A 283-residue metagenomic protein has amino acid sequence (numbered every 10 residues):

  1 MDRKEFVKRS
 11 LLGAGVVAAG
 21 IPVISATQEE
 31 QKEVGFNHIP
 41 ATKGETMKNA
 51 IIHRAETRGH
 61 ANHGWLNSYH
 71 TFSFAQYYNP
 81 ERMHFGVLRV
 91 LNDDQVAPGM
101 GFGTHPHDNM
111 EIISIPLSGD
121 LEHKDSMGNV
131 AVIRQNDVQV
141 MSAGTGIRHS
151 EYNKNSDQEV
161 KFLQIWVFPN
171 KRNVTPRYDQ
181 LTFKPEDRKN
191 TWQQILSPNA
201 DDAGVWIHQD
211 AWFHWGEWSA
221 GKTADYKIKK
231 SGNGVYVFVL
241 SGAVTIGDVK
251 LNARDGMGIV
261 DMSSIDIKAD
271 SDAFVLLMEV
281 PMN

Functional and structural regions predicted by a protein language model:
M1, P22-M47: C-terminal segment of N-terminal export signals and the immediately downstream linker at the start of the mature
E5-A26: N-terminal export signals
N62-P106, M110-E111, F162, P169 (+1 more regions): A short glycine-rich, His/Asp/Glu-containing loop-to-beta-strand
G101-G103, D120-H123, Q139-V140, G144-Y152 (+2 more regions): Histidine-centered metal-chelating micro-motifs
D108-K124, Q135-V138, Y226-G247: Glycine- and acidic-residue-biased ligand/ion/polar-headgroup-sensing regions
M127-S142, D248-I265: Short acidic-glycine-tyrosine-enriched beta hairpin
G128-V130, A143-N173, D261-N283: Ligand-binding loop in jelly-roll beta-barrel domains
